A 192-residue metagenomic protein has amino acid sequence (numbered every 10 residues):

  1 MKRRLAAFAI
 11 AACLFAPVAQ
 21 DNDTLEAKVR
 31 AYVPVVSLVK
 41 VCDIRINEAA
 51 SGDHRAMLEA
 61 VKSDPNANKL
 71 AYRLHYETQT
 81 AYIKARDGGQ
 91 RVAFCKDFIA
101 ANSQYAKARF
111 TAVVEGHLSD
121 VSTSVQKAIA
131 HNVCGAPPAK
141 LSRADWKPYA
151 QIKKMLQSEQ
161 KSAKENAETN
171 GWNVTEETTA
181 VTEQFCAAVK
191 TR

Functional and structural regions predicted by a protein language model:
M1-R4: Positively charged n-region of N-terminal signal peptides that target proteins for export
A6-F15: Hydrophobic helical h-region of N-terminal Sec-dependent signal peptides in bacterial secretory/periplasmic proteins
A9, L38, G89-R91, I129-A130 (+1 more regions): Secretory pathway export signals and precursors
Q20-G52, A112, H117-A139: Immediate post-signal-peptide N-terminus of mature secreted/exported proteins
A50-V121, G135-R192: Compact alpha-helical subdomains of small soluble proteins
